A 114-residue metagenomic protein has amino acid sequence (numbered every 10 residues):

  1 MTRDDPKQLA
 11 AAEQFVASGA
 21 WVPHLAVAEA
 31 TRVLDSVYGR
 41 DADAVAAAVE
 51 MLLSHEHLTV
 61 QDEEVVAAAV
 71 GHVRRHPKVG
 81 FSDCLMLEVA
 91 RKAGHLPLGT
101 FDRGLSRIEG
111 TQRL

Functional and structural regions predicted by a protein language model:
M1-V22, Y38-A44: Short, well-structured N-terminal submotif of metal-dependent ribonuclease cores
E13, T31-D35, E50-L53, V70 (+1 more regions): Amphipathic alpha-helical segments within well-ordered protein domains
A17-W21, M51-T59, E109-L114: Short, mixed-charge aromatic SLiMs
V22-P23, V79-G80, D102-R103, L114: Histidine- and aromatic-rich ligand-binding microenvironments
H24, A28-T31, A46, A67 (+1 more regions): Non-catalytic, well-ordered alpha-helical scaffold segments
V27, D35, G39-V49, L53 (+1 more regions): Glycine/small-residue-rich phosphate/adenosyl-binding loop
H57-L96: Active-site neighborhoods of divalent-metal-dependent phosphate/nucleic-acid chemistry enzymes
L87-L114: Acidic, PIN/NYN-like endoribonuclease modules and their adjacent C-terminal/linker elements
